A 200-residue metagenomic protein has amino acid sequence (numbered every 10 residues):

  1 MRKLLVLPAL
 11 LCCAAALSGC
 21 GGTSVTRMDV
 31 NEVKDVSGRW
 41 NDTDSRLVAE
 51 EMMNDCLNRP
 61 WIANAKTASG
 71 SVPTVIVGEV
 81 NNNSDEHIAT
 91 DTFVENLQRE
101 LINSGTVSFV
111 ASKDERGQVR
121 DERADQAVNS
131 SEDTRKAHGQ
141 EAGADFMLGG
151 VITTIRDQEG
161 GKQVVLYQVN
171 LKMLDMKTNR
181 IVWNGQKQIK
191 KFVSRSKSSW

Functional and structural regions predicted by a protein language model:
M1-C20: Sec-dependent bacterial lipoprotein signal peptides
A14-R39, S199-W200: Bacterial Sec signal peptide processing site at the extreme N-terminus
G21-S24, D145-K197: Amphipathic beta-strand/beta-sheet edge segments enriched in Tyr/Trp
V33-E51, D55: Short, secretory-pathway propeptide segments and organelle targeting presequences
E50-E51, D55-N129, R180-N184: N-terminal segment of the mature soluble domain
E51-C56, T74-V80, N129-Q158: A short, hydrophobic beta-strand-centered structural micro-motif
V128-N129, R195-W200: Short, surface-exposed secondary-structure junctions/capping segments
